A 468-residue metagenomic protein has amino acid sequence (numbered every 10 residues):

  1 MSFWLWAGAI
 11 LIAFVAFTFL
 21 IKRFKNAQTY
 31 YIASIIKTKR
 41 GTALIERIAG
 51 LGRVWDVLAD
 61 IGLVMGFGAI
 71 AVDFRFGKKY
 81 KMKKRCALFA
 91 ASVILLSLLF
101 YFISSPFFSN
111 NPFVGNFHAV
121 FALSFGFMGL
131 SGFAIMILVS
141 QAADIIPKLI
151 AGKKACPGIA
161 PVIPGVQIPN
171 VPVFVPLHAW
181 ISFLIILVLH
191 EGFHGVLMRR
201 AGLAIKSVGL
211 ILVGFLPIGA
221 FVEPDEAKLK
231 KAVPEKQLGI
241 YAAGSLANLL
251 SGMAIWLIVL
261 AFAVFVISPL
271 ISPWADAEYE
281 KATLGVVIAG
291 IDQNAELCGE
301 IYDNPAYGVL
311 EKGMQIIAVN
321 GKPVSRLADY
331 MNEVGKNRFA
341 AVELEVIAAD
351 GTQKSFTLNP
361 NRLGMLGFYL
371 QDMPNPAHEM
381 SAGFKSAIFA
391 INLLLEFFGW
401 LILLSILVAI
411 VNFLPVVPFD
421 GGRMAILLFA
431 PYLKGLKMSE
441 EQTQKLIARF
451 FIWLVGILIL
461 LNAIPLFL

Functional and structural regions predicted by a protein language model:
M1-L468: Hydrophobic transmembrane alpha-helices and their immediate loop junctions in multi-pass integral membrane proteins
